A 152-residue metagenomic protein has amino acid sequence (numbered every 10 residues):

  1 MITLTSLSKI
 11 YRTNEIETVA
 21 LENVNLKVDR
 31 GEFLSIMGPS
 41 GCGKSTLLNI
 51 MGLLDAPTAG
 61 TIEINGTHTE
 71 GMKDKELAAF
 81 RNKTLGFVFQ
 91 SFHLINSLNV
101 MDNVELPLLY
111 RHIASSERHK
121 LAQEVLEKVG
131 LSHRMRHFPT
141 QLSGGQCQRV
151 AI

Functional and structural regions predicted by a protein language model:
M1-I152: ABC family nucleotide-binding domain
